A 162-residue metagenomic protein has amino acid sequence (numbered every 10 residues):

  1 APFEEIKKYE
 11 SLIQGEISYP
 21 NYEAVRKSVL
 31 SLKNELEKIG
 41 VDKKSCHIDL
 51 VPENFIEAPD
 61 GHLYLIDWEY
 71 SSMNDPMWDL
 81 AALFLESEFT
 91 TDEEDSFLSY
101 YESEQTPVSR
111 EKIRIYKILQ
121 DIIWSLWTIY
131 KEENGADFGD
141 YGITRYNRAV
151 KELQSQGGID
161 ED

Functional and structural regions predicted by a protein language model:
A1-I48, P59-D60: An alpha-helical support segment within catalytic cores of ATP-dependent transferases
I6-Y19, I122-G139: A glycine-centered beta->alpha junction motif in the catalytic cores of kinase/phosphotransferase enzymes
K27, W127-D162: ATP/Mg2+ or Mg2+-diphosphate-binding catalytic cores that bind nucleotide phosphates or diphosphates via glycine-rich
S45, Y64-D67: Pre-DFG segment of protein kinase catalytic domains
M77-Q105, I118-A136, R148: Active-site activation/catalytic loop segments of kinase-like enzymes and analogous catalytic loops in related
E111, I115-L119: Start-of-helix signal in alpha-solenoid helical-repeat scaffolds, especially tetratricopeptide repeats
